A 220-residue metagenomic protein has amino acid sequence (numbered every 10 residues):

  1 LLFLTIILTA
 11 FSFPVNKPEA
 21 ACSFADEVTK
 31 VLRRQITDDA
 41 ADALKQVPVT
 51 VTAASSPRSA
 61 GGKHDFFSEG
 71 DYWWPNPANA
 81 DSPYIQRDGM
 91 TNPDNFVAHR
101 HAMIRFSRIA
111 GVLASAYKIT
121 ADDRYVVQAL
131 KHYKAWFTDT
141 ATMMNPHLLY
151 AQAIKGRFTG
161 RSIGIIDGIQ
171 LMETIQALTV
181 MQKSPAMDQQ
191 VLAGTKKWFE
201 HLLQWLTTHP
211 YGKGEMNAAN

Functional and structural regions predicted by a protein language model:
L1-A10: Bacterial N-terminal signal peptides
V15-G212: Extracellular glycan-targeting catalytic surfaces
G214-N220: Hydrophobic, aromatic-lined core segments that form the binding pocket/scaffold for planar heteroaromatic ligands
